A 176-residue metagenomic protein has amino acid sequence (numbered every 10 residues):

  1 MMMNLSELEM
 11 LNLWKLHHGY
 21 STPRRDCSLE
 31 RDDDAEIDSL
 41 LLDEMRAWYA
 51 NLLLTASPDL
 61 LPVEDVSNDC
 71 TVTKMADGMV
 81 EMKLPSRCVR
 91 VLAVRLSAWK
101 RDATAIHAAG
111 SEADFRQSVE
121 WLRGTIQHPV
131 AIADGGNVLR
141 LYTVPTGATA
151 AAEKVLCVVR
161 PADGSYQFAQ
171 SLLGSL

Functional and structural regions predicted by a protein language model:
M1-L176: Glycine-enriched, solvent-exposed interface loops adjoining structured elements
